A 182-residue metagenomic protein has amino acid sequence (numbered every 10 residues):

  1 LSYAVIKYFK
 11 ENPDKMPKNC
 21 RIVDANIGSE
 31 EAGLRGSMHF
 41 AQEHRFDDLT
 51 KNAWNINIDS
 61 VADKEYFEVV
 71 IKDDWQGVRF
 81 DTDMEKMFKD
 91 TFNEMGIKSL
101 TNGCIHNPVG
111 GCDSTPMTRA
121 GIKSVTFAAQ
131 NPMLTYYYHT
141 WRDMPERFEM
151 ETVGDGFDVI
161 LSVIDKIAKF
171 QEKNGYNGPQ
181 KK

Functional and structural regions predicted by a protein language model:
L1-L34, I160: Alpha-helical metal-binding/catalytic segments enriched in His/Glu/Asp
Y3-K7, M38, K86, D90 (+3 more regions): Solvent-exposed, polar/charged alpha-helical surfaces in well-ordered, non-transmembrane soluble domains, broadly
A4-D14, Q42-F46, N93, I97 (+2 more regions): Sec-exported extracytoplasmic/periplasmic mature domains
K7, C20-V23, M133-K182: His/Asp/Glu-rich mid-to-C-terminal helical/loop segments that flank catalytic regions of hydrolases
Y8, T50-N55, T82-K86, T152-G156 (+1 more regions): Short, surface-exposed, polar/charged, turn-prone segments marking secondary-structure boundaries
N12-P17, K98-N107, E172-P179: Surface-exposed patches in mature extracellular/periplasmic domains of secreted proteins
D14-K18, N57, D155: A short, structured beta-strand-centered segment in the mid-to-C-terminal lobe of catalytic cores from group-transfer
I27-A129: Metal-dependent peptidase/peptidase-like ectodomains
